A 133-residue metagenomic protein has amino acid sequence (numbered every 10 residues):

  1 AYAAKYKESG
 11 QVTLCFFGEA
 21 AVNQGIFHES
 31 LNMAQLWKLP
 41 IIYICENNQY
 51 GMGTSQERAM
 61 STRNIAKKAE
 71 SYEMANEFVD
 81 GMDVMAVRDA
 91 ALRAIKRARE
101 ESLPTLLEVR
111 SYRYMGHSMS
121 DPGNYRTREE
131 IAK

Functional and structural regions predicted by a protein language model:
A1-K133: Glycine-rich ThDP/TPP pyrophosphate-binding loop and its adjacent helix/strand module within ThDP-dependent enzymes
